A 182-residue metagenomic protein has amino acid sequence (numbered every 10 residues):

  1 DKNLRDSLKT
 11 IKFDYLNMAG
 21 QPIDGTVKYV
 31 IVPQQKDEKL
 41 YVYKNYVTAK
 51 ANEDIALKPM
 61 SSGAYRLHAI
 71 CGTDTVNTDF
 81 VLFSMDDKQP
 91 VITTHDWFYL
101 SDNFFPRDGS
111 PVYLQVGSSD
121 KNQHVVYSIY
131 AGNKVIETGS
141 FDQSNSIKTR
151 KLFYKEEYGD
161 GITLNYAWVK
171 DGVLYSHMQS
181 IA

Functional and structural regions predicted by a protein language model:
D1-A182: A structural signal for beta-strand and strand-to-loop patches characteristic of beta-rich domains
